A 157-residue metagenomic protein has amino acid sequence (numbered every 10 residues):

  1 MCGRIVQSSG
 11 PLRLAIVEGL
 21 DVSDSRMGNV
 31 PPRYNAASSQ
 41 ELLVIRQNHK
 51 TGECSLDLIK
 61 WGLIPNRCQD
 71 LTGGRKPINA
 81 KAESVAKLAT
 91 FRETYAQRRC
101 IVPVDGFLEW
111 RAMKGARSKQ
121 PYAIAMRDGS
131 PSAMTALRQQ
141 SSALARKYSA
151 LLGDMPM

Functional and structural regions predicted by a protein language model:
M1-M157: Short linear sequence motif anchored by a di-proline
